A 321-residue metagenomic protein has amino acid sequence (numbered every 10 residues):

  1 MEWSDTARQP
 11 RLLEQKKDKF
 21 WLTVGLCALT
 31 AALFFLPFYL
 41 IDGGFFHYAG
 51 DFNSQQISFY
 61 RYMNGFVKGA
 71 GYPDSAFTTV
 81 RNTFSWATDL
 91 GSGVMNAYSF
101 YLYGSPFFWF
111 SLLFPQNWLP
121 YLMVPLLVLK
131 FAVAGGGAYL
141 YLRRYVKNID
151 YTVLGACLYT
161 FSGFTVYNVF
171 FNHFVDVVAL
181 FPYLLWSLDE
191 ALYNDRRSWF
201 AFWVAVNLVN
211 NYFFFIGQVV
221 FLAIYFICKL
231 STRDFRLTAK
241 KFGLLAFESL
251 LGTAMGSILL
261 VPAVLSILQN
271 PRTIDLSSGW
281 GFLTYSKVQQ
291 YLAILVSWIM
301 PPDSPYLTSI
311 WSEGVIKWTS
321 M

Functional and structural regions predicted by a protein language model:
M1-L40, K240, L244-L245, S249: Start-transfer (signal-anchor) and selected internal transmembrane alpha helices of multi-pass inner/ER membrane
E14-D18, L22, P115-M123, K147 (+4 more regions): Juxtamembrane/transmembrane-helix boundary motifs in multi-pass membrane proteins
C27, F131-R144, D150-S231, L244-V264 (+1 more regions): Membrane-embedded helix bundles of polyisoprenyl
P37-Y145, D150-L180, V206, A293 (+1 more regions): Active-site lumenal/periplasmic loops and adjacent helix-entry segments of GT-C-fold, multi-pass membrane
D42-H47, Q116, N194, L230-L237 (+2 more regions): Transmembrane helix-loop junctions in multipass membrane proteins, especially transporters and channels
F46-N53, M95-N96, F100, V128-A132 (+9 more regions): Hydrophobic alpha-helical scaffolding
N53-I57, R61-A76, F242, T253-M321: Periplasmic/ER-lumenal interhelical loops and adjacent helix-loop junctions in multi-pass membrane proteins
L112-Q116, E190-N194, S297, P301: Conserved helix-loop functional segments at active or binding sites
